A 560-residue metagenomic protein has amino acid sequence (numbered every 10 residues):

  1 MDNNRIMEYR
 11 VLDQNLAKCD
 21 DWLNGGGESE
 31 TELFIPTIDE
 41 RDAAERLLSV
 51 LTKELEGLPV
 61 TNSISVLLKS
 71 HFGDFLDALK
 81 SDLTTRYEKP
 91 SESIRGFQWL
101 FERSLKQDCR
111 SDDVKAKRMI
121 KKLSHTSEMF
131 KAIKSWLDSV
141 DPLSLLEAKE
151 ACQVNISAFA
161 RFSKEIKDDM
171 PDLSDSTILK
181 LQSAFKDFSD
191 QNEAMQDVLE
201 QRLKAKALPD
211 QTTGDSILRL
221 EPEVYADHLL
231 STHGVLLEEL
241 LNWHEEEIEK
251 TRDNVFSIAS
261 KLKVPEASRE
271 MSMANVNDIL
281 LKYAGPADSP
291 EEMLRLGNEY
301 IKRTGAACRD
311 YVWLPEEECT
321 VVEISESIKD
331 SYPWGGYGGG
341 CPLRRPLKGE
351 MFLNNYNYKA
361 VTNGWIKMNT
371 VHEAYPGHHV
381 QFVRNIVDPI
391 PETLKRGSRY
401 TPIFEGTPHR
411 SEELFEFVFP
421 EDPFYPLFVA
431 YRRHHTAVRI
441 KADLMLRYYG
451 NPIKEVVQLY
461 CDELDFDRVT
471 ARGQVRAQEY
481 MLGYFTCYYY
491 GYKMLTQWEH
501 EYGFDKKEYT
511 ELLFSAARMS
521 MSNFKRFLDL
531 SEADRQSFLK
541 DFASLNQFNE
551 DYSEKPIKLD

Functional and structural regions predicted by a protein language model:
M1-D560: N-terminal maturation segment of proteins
